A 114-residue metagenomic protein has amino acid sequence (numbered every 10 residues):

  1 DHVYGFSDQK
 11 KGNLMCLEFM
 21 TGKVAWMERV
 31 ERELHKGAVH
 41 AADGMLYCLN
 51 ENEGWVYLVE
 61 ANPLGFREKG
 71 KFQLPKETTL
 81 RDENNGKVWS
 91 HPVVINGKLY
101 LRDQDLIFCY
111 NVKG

Functional and structural regions predicted by a protein language model:
D1-G114: Noncatalytic, solvent-exposed loop/strand surfaces of beta-propeller-type extracellular/periplasmic domains
